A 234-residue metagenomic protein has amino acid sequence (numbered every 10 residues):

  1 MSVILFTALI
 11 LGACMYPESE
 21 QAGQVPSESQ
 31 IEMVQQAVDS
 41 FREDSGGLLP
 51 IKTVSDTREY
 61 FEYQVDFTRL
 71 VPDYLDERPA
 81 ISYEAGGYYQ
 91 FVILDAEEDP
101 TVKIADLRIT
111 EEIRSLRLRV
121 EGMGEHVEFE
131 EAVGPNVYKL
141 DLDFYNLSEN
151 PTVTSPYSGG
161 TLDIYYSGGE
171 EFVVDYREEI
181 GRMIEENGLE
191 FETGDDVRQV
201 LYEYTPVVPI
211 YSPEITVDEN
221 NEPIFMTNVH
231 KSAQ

Functional and structural regions predicted by a protein language model:
I4-A8: Hydrophobic alpha-helical membrane-embedded or membrane-associated segments
L9-A13: C-terminal motif of bacterial Sec signal peptides marking the signal peptidase cleavage site
M15-P17: Bacterial signal peptide processing site
E20-E28: Electrostatic cytochrome c docking/interface patches
S27-Q30, A37, Y63-D66, E112 (+1 more regions): Stable alpha-helical elements in mature extracytoplasmic
Q30-L48: N-terminal alpha-helical signal peptides/signal-anchor transmembrane segments
P50-E112, V120-G124, V133-Q234: Extracellular/periplasmic head regions of type IV pilus-like filament subunits
